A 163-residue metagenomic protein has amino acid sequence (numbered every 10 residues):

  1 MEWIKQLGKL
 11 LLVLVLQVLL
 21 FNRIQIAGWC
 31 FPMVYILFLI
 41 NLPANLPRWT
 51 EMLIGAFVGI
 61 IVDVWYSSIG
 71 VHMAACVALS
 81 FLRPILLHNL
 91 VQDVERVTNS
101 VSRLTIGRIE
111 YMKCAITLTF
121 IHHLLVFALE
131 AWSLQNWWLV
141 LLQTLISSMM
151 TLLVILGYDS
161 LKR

Functional and structural regions predicted by a protein language model:
M1-R163: Terminal, non-globular segments
